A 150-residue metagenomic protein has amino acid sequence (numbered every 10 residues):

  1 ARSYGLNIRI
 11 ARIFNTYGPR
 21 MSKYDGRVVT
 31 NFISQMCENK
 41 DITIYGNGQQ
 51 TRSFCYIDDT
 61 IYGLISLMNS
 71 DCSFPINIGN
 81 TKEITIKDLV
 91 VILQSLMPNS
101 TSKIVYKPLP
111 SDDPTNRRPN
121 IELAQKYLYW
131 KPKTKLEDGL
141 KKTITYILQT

Functional and structural regions predicted by a protein language model:
A1-P19, T30: Conserved beta-loop-beta element that borders a ligand/cofactor-binding pocket
N15, P19, S34-T150: C-terminal substrate-binding subdomain of Rossmann-fold SDR/epimerase-dehydratase oxidoreductases
R20-D25: Short, solvent-exposed loop/turn segments at secondary-structure boundaries
G26-R27, I84: Conserved catalytic/ATP-binding subdomain
R27-V28, P119: Short, conserved clusters of charged catalytic residues that mark active-site and nucleotide-handling motifs
V28-V29, T60: Amphipathic coiled-coil/heptad-repeat helices and related helical stalk/stem segments that mediate oligomerization
